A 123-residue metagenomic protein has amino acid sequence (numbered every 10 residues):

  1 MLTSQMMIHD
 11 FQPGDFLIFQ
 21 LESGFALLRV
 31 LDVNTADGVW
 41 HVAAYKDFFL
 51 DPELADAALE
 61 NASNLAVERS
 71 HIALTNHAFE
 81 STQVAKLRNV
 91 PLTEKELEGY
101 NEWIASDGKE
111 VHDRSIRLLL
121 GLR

Functional and structural regions predicted by a protein language model:
M1-F25: Short N-terminal edge-element motif at the start of the domain
F16, F25-A26, L74, S115: N-terminal functional modules and adjacent low-complexity/disordered segments of proteins
L21, N34, A105: Acidic surface patches and DE-rich sequence motifs
G24-V33: Short beta-strand-centered aromatic/proline hotspots
V33-D56: Basic/aromatic-rich interaction segments and small domains that mediate binding to polyanionic partners
F48-R123: Intrinsically disordered, low-complexity, charged/polar segments
